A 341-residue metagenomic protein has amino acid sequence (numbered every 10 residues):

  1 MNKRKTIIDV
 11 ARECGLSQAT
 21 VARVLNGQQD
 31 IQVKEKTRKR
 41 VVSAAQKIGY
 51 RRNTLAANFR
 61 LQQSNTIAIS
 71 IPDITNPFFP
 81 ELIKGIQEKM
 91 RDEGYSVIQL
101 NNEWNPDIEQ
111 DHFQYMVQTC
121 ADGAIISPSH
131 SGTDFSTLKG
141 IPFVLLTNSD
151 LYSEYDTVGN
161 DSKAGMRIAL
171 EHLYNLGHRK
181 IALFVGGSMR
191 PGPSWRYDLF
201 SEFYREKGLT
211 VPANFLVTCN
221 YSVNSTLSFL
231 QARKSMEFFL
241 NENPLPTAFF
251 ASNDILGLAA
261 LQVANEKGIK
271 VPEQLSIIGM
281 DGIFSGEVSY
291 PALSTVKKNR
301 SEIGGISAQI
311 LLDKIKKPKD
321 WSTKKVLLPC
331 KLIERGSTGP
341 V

Functional and structural regions predicted by a protein language model:
M1-N2, T6, Q62-E171, N175 (+2 more regions): Alpha-helical recognition/docking segments in bacterial nutrient-uptake and carbohydrate-utilization systems
M1-Q63: N-terminal helix-turn-helix DNA-binding module of bacterial transcription factors
Q18-R23, F59-D73, K180-G187: Short beta-strand segments enriched in small/hydrophobic residues
M90-N101, S201-F229: Short beta-strand elements in bilobed, periplasmic/extracellular small-molecule ligand-binding domains
V158-F184, D198-E202, F229-E237, G257 (+1 more regions): Hydrophobic alpha-helical segments within soluble ligand-binding/sensing domains
A169-L209, T323-S337: An alpha-beta-alpha
R179-K180, V211-F215, V271-S276: Short acidic capping loops at alpha-helix termini that bridge into adjacent secondary structure
R233-V341: Flexible loop/turn connectors
